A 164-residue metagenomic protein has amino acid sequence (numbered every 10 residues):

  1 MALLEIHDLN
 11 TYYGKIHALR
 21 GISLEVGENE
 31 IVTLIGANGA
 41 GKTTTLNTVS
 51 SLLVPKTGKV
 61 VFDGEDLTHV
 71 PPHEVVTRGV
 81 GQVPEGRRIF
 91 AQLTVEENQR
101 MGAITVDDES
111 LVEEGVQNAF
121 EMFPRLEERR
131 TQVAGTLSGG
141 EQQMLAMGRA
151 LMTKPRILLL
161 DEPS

Functional and structural regions predicted by a protein language model:
G14, V32, P55, V70 (+2 more regions): ABC-type ATPase nucleotide-binding domains, specifically the catalytic core motifs of the NBD
I35-A37: The feature captures the beta-strand-to-loop junction immediately N-terminal to the Walker
S50: Helix-to-loop junction immediately C-terminal to a conserved catalytic motif
G58-E65, R78, L111-V116: Conserved ABC transporter NBD signature motif
V133-L137, E141: Conserved ABC ATPase signature
A150-L151: ABC ATPase C-loop
K154: Conserved catalytic motifs of ABC-family nucleotide-binding domains
